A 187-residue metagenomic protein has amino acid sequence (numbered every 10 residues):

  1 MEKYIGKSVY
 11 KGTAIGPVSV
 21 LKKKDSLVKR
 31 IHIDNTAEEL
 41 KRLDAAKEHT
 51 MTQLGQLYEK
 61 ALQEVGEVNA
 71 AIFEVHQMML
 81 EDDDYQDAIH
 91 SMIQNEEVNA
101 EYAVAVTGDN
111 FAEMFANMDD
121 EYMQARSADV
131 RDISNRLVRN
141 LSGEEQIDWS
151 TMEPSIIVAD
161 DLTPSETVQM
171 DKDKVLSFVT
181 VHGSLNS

Functional and structural regions predicted by a protein language model:
M1-S187: Non-catalytic, soluble scaffold/interaction modules
